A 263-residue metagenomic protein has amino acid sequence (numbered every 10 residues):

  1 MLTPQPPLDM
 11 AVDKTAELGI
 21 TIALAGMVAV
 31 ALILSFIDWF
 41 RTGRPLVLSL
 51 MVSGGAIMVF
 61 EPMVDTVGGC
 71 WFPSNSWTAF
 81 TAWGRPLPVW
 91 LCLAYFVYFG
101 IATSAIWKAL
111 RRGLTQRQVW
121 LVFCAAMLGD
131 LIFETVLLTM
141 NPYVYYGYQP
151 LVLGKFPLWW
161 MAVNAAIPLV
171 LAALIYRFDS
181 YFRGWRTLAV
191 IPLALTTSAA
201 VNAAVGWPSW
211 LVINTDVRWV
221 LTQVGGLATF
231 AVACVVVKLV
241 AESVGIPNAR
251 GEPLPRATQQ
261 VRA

Functional and structural regions predicted by a protein language model:
M1-A263: Aromatic-rich, lipid-facing transmembrane alpha helices and their immediate juxtamembrane interface loops in integral
